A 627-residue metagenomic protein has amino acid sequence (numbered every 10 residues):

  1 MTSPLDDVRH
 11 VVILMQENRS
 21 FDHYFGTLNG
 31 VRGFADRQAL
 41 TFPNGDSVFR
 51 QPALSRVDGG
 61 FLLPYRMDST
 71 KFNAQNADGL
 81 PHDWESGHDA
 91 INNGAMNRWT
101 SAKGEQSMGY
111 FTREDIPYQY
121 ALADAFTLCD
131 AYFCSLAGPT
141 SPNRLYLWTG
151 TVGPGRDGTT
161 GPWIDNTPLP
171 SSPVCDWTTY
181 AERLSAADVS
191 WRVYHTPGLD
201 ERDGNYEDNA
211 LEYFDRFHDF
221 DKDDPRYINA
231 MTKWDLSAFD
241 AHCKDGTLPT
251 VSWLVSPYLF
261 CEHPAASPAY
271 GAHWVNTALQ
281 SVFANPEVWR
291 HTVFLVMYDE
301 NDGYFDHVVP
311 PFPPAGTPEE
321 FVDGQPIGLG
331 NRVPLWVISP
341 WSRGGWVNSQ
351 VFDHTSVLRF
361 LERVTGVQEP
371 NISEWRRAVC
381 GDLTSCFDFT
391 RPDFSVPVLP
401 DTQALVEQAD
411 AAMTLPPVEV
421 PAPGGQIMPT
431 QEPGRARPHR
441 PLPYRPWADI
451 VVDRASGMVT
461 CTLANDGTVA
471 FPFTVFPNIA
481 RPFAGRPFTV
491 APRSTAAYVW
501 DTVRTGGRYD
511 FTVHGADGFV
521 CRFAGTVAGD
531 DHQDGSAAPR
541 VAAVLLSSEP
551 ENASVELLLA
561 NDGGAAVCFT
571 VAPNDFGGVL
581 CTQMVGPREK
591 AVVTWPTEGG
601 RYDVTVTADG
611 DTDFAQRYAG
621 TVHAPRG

Functional and structural regions predicted by a protein language model:
M1-G627: N-terminal pro-sequences and low-complexity stem/linker regions of secreted or lumenal proteins
